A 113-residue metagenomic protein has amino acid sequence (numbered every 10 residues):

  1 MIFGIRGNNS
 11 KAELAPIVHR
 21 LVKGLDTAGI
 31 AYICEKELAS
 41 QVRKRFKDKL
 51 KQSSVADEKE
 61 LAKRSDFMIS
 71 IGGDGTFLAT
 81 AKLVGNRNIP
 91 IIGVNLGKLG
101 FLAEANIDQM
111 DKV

Functional and structural regions predicted by a protein language model:
K11-E13, S40-Q41, A56-V113: Small-residue-rich beta-alpha loop regions that form the catalytic core of phosphotransfer and lipid-active enzymes
R20-I30: A short, Lys/Arg-enriched amphipathic alpha-helix followed by its capping loop at the start of a domain
G29-L38: Short internal beta-strands
V42-K49: Short, aromatic/basic amphipathic alpha-helical patches
K49-V55: Short gly/ser/thr-rich secondary-structure transition/capping motifs
